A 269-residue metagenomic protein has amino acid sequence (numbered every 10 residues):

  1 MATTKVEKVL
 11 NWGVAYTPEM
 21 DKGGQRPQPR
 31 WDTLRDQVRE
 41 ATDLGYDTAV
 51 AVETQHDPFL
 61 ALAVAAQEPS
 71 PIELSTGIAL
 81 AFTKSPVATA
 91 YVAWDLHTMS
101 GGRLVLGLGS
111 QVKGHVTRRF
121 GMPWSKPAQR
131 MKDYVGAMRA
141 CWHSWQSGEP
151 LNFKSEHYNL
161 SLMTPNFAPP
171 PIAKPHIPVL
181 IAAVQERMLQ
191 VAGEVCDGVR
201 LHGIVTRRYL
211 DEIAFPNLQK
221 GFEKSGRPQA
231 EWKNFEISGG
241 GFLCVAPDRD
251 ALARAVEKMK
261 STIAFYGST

Functional and structural regions predicted by a protein language model:
M1-L74, I177: N-terminal beta1-alpha1-beta2 module of alpha/beta enzyme domains
A2-E7, M20-K22, A90-A93, H97-G198 (+1 more regions): Internal, glycine-rich beta/alpha segment that forms the wall or movable "lid" of small-molecule/cofactor binding
W12-T17, V52, S75-G77, G107-G109 (+3 more regions): A cross-family glycoside hydrolase active-site/sugar-binding cleft signature
D47, D197-R200: Receiver (REC) domain switch/active-site residues of two-component response regulators
A49-L60, A81-V87, T206-L210, C244-A246: Acidic-and-aromatic substrate-binding clefts and catalytic sites of carbohydrate-active enzymes
A61-A79, T83, Y134, E223-K224: Alpha-helix-loop-beta-strand connector modules within alpha/beta enzyme cores
S238-A251: Short, conserved secondary-structure transition motifs
L252-T269: Active-site pocket-lining/capping segments in soluble small-molecule metabolic enzymes
